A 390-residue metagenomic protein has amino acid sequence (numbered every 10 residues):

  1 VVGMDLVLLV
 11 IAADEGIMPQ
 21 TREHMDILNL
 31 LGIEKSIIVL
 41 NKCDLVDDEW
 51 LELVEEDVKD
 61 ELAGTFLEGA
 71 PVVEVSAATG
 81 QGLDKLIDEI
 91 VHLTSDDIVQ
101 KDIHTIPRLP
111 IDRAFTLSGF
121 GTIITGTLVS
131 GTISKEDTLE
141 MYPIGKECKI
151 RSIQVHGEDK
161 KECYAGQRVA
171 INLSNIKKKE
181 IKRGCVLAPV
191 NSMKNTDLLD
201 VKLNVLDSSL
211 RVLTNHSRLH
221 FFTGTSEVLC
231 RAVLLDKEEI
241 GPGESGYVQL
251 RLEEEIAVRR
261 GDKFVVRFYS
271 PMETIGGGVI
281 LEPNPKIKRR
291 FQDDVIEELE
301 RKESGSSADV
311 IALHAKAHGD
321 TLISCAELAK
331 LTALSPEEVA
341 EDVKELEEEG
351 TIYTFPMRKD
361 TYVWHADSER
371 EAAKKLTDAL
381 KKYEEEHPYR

Functional and structural regions predicted by a protein language model:
V2-L53: Conserved Switch II/interswitch segment of TRAFAC-class P-loop GTPases
A13-I17, I33, K42-D47, A77-Q81 (+6 more regions): Conserved nucleotide-binding/hydrolysis micro-motifs of P-loop NTPases
T21-R22, D47-E52, L83-D88, I123 (+1 more regions): Short acidic, glycine/serine/threonine-rich loops at helix termini
H24-I27, E158-K160, E238: Short beta-strand/turn micro-motifs at beta-sheet edges
N29-I33, E61-E68, A257, Y269-P271: Arginine/glycine-rich "motif VI" loop of SF2 helicases in the C-terminal RecA-like domain
C43, D60-S209: Conserved catalytic-core segments of large NTP-driven translation/proteostasis enzymes
V46-W50, D60, I176-R390: C-terminal effector modules of nucleic-acid-centric enzymes and ribosome-associated factors
